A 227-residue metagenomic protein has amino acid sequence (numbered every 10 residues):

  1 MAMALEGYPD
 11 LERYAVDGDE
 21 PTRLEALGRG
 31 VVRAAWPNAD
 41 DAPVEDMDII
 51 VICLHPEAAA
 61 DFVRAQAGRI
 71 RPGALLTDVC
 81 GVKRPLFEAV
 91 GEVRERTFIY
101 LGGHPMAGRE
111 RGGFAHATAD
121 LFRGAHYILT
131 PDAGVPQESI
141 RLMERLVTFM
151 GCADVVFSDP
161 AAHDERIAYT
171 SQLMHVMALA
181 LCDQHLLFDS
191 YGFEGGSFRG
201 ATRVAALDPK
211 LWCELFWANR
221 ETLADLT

Functional and structural regions predicted by a protein language model:
M1-A39, V44-E45, I49: NAD(P)+-binding Rossmann beta1-loop-alpha1 motif at the extreme N-terminus of oxidoreductases
E12-R13, I99, H126, D154: Residues at the starts of beta-strands that form the adenosine-phosphate
P21-T22, A58, K83-L86: Conserved short alpha-helix immediately C-terminal to the canonical SAM/SAH-binding motif I of Rossmann-like
D40-T77: Rossmann-like NAD(P)-binding element
F62-A115: Rossmann-like NAD(P)(H) cofactor-binding subdomain of soluble oxidoreductases
A119-A206: Internal alpha-helical scaffold of NAD(P)-dependent oxidoreductase catalytic cores
A206-T227: NAD(P)-dependent Rossmann-like dehydrogenase/reductase catalytic/cofactor-binding core
